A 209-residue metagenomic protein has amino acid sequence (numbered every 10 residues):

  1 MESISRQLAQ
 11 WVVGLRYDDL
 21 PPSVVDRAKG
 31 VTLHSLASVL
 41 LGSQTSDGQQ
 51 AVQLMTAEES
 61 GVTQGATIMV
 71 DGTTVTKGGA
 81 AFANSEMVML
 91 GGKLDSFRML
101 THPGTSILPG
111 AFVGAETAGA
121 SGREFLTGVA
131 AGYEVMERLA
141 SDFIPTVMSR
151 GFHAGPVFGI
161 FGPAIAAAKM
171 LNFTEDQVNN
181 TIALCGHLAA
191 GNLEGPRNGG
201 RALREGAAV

Functional and structural regions predicted by a protein language model:
M1-V209: N-terminal core-entry segment
